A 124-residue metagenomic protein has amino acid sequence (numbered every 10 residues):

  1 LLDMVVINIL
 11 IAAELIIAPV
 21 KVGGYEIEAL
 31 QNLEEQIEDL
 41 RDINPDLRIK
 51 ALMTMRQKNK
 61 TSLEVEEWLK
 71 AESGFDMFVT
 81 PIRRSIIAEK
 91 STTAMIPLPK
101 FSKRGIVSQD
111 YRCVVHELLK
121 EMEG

Functional and structural regions predicted by a protein language model:
L1-T80: Conserved catalytic-core segment of NTP-binding enzymes
E26, E89, E117: Acidic-residue sensor for enzyme active/binding pockets
L52, R83, P99: Residues in well-ordered beta-strands of folded domains
R84-T92: Short, glycine-rich, amphipathic interfacial segments at transmembrane boundaries or analogous
S91-D110: C-terminal boundary of histidine-terminating zinc-finger modules
Y111-L118: Hydrophobic "lid"/C-terminal helical patch of Rossmann-like NAD(P)-dependent dehydrogenase/epimerase domains
L118-G124: Short, hydrophobic alpha-helical segments
